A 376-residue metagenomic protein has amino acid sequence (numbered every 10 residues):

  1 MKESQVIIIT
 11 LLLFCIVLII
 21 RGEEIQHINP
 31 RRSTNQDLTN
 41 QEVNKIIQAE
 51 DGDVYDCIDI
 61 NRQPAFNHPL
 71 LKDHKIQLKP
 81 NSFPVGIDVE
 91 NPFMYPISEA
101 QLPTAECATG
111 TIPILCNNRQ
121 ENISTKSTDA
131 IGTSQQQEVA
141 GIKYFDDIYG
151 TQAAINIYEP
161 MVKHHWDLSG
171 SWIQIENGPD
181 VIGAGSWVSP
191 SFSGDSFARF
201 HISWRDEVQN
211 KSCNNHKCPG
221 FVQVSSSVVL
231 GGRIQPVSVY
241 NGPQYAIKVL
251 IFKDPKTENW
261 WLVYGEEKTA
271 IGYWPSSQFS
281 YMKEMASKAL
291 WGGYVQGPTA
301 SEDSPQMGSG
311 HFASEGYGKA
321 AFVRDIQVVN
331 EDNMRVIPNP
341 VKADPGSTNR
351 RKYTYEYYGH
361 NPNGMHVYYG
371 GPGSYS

Functional and structural regions predicted by a protein language model:
K2-S376: Exposed, interaction-prone regions of secreted/extracellular proteins
